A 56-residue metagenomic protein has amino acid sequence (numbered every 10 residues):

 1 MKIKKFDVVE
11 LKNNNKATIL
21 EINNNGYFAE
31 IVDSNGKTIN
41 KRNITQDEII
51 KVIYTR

Functional and structural regions predicted by a protein language model:
K2-T55: Basic/aromatic-rich interaction segments and small domains that mediate binding to polyanionic partners
